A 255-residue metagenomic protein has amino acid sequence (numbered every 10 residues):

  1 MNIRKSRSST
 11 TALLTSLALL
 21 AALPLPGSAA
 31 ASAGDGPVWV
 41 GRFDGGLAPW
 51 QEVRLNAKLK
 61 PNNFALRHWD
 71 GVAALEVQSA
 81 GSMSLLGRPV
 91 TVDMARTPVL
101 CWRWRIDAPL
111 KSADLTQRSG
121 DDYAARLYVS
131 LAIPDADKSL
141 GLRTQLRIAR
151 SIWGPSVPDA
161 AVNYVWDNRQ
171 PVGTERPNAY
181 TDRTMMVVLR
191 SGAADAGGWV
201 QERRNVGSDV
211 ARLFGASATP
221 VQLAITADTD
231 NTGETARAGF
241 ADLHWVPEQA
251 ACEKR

Functional and structural regions predicted by a protein language model:
N2-S16: Bacterial N-terminal signal peptides that target proteins for export
A12-P26: Bacterial N-terminal signal peptides
A31-A57, L140-R147, R255: Extracellular carbohydrate-recognition regions
F43, L223, A241-W245: Extracellular beta-strand elements of beta-rich domains used for carbohydrate recognition/degradation or cell-matrix
F64-L85: Short carbohydrate-recognition loop motifs
P89-L100, A193-A196, A216: Extracellular/lumenal carbohydrate-interaction signature centered on repeated Trp-anchored short motifs
D122, R126, A132-Y180: Extracellular/luminal beta-rich ligand-recognition and adhesion surfaces characterized by aromatic-Gly/Pro-enriched
L127, D182-G192, A196-E234: Extracellular beta-strand ligand-recognition surfaces/modules
